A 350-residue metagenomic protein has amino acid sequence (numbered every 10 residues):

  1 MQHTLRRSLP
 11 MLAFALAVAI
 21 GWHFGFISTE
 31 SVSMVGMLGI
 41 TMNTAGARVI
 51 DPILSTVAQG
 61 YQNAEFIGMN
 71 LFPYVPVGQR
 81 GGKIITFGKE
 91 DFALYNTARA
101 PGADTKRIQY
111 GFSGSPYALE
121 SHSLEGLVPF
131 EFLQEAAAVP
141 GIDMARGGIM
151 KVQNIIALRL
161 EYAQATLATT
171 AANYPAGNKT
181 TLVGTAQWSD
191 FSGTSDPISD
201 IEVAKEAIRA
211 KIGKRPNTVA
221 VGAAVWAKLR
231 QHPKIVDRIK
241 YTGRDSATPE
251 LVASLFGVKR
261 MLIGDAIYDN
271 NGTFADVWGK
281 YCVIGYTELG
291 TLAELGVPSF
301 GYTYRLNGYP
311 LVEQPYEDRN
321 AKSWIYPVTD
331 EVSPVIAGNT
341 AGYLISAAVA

Functional and structural regions predicted by a protein language model:
M1-V32: N-terminal, non-cleaved signal-anchor transmembrane helix
A17, M34-M37, L160, Q164: Polar, enzyme-active/binding microenvironments
V32-A98, Y117-E120, V183-S192, V236-A350: Sequence/fold signature of self-assembling virion shell proteins
I84, A103-R107: Hydrophobic, aromatic-lined core segments that form the binding pocket/scaffold for planar heteroaromatic ligands
F112-A137: Short acidic, glycine/tyrosine-flanked loop/strand segments centered on an H-E-D-like triad
F130-R215, A223-D237, V349-A350: Alpha-helical scaffold segments that mediate packing/assembly in large oligomeric complexes
R215-T218, K280-Y281: Short, surface-exposed beta-edge/turn micro-motifs
T218-G222, L262-I263: A structural signal for short, well-ordered beta-strand segments and their strand-loop junctions that often border
